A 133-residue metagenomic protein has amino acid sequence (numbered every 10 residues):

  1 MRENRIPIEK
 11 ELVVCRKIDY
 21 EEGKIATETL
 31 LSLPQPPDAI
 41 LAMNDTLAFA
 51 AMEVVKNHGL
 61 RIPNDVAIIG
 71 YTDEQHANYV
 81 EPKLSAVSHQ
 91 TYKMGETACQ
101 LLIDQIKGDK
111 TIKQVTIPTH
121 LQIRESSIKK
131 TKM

Functional and structural regions predicted by a protein language model:
M1-M133: Bacterial carbohydrate/catabolite-sensing allosteric modules
